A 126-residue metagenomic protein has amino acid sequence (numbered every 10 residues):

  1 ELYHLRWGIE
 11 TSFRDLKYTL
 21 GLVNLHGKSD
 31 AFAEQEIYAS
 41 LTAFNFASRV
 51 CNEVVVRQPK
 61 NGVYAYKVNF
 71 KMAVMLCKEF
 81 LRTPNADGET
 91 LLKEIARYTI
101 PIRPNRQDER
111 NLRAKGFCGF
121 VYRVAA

Functional and structural regions predicted by a protein language model:
E1-A126: Single, function-defining residue in the core of a domain
